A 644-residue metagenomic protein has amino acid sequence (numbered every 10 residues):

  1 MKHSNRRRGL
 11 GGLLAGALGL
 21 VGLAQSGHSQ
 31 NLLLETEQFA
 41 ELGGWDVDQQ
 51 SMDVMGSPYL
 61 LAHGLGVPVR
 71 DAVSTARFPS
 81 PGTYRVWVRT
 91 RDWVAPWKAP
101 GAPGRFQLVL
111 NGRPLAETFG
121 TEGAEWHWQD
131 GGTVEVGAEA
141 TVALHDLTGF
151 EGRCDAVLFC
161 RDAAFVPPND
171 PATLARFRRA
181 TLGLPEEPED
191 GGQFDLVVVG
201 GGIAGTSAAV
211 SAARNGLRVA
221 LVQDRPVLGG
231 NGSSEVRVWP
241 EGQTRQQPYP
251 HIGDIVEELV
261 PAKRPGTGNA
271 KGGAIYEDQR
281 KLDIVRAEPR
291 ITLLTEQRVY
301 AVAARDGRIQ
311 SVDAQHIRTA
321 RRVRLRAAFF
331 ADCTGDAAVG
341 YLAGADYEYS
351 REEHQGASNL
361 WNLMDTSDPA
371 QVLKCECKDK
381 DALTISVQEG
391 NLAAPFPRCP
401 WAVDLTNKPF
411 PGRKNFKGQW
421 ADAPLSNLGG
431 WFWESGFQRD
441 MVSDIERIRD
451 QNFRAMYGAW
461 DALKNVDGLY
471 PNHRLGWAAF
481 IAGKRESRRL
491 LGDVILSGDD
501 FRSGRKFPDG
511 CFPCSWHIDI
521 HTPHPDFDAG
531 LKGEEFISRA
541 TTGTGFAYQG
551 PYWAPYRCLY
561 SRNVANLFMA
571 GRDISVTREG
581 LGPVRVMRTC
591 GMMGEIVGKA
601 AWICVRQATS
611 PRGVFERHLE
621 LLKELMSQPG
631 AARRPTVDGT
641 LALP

Functional and structural regions predicted by a protein language model:
K2-G16: N-terminal secretory signal peptides and thylakoid transit peptides that target proteins across membranes
L23-H28: Sec/Tat signal peptide C-region and signal peptidase I cleavage site
S29-P188: Extracytoplasmic
P185-D190, N231, E296, R308-S311 (+2 more regions): Flavin (FAD/FMN)-binding glycine-rich loop and adjacent Rossmann-like elements that form
D190-G202: Beta1/beta-strand and adjacent pyrophosphate-binding region of the FAD-binding site in flavoprotein oxidoreductases
G205: N-terminal Rossmann-fold NAD(P) dinucleotide-binding loop
A212: Aromatic pocket-lining residues of Rossmann-like dinucleotide-binding sites
L217-R218, Q223-A301, Q355-G356, V387-E389 (+4 more regions): Conserved N-terminal/central alpha/beta ligand/cofactor-binding core
